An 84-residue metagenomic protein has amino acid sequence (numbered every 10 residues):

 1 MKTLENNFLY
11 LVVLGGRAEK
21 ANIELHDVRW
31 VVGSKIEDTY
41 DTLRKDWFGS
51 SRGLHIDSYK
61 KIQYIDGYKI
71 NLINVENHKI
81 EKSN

Functional and structural regions predicted by a protein language model:
K2-D27: Short aromatic-glycine-(Arg/Gly/Cys) micro-motifs in beta-strand/loop hairpins
V13-L14, V31, I65: Intrinsically disordered, low-complexity segments enriched in small/polar residues
R17-E19, I36, G67: Generic structural motif
A21-D57: Extended intrinsically disordered, low-complexity coil regions enriched in Ser, Thr, Gly, Ala and often Pro
W47-N84: Short, mixed-charge low-complexity intrinsically disordered segments
